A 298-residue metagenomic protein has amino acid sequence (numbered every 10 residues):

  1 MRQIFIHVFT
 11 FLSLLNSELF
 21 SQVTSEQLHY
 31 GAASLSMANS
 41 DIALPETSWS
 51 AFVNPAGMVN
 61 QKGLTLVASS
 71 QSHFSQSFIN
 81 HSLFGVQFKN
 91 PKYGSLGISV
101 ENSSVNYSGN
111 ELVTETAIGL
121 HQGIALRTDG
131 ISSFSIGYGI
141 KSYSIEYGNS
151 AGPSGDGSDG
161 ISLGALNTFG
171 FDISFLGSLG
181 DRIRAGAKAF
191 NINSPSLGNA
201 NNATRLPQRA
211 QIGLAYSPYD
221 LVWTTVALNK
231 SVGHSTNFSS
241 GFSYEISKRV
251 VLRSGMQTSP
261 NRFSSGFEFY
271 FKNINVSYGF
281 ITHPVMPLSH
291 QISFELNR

Functional and structural regions predicted by a protein language model:
M1-I4, T128-G130: Positively charged n-region of N-terminal signal peptides that target proteins for export
R2-F5, V23-S25: Short, basic/polar N-terminal leader/transit segment immediately after the initiator methionine
I4-L15: Sec-dependent N-terminal signal peptides
N16-S21: Sec/Tat signal peptide C-region and signal peptidase I cleavage site
Q22-R298: Subset of outer-membrane beta-barrel
